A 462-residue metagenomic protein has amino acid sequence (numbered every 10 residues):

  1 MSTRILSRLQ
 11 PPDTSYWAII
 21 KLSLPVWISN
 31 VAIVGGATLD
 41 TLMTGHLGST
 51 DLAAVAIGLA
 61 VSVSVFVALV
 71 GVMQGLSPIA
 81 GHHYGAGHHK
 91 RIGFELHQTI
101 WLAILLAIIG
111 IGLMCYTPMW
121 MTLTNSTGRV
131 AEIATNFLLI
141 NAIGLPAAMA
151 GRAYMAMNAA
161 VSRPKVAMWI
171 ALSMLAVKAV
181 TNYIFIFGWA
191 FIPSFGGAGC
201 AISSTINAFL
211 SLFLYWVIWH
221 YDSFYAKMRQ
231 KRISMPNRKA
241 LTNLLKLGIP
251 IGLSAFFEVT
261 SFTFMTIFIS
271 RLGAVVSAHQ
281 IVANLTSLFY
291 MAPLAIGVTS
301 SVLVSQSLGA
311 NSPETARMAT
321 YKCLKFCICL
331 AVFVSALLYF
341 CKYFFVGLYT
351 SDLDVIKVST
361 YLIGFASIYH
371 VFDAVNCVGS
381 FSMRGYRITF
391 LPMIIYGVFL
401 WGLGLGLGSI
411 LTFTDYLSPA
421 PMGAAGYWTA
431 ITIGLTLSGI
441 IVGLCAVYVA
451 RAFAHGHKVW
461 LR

Functional and structural regions predicted by a protein language model:
M1-V26, A80-P146, V177, I192-I249 (+2 more regions): Short alpha-helical transmembrane segments in multi-pass integral membrane proteins
K21-D40, I140, G144, G151 (+5 more regions): Transmembrane helical elements of multi-pass membrane transporters/channels
V26, N30, T41-L42, L59 (+15 more regions): Transmembrane alpha-helix boundary and packing residues in multipass membrane permease domains and related
I28, A32, G36, V65-L69 (+13 more regions): Residue-level hotspots within pore-lining transmembrane alpha-helices of multi-pass secondary transporters
V31-A53, M119-G128, I184-F195, F256-N284 (+4 more regions): Helix-terminus/linker motif at the lipid-water interface of multi-pass membrane proteins
L52-I111, C115, A148-A167, H279-K342 (+1 more regions): Small-residue-rich hydrophobic transmembrane alpha-helices
M73, S77, I140-A160, A167-K178 (+5 more regions): Short runs within selected transmembrane alpha-helices of multi-pass transporters and secretion channels
G404-T412: Hydrophobic alpha-helical transmembrane segments in multi-pass integral membrane proteins
